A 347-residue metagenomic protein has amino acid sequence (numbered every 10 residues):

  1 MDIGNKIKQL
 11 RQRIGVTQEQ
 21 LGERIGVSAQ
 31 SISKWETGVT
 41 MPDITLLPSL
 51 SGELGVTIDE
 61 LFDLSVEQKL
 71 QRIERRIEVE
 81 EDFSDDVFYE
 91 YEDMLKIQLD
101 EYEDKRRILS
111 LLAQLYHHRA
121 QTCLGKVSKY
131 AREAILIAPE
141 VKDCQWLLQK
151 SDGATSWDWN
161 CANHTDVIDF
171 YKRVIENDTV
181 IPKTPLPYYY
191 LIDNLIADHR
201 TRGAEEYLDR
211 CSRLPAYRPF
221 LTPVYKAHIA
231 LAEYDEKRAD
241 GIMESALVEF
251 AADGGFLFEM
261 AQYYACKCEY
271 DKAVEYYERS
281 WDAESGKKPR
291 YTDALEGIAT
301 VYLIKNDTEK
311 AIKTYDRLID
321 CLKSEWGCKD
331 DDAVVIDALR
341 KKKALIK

Functional and structural regions predicted by a protein language model:
N5-L21: Short basic helix-loop element that most often maps to the first helix and adjoining turn of HTH DNA-binding modules
I25-M41, D63-L64: Recognition helix of helix-turn-helix/homeodomain-like DNA-binding domains that insert into the DNA major groove
T45-E60: DNA major-groove recognition helix of helix-turn-helix/homeodomain DNA-binding modules
L64-Y89: Short, charged recognition helix plus adjacent turn of helix-turn-helix-like nucleic-acid-binding domains
K69-R75, Y102-S110, L124, A138-L148 (+4 more regions): Generic helix N-cap/helix-start motif at coil->alpha-helix transitions
E80-D93, H117-Y130, S156-Y171, D193-E206 (+2 more regions): Helix-turn-helix repeat elements of alpha-solenoid scaffolds
K96-E103, R132-E140, K172-I181, D209-R218 (+3 more regions): Solenoid-like repeat scaffolds
L112-Q114, L147-T155, Y190-L191, V224-I229 (+3 more regions): Structural register within alpha-helical repeat arrays
